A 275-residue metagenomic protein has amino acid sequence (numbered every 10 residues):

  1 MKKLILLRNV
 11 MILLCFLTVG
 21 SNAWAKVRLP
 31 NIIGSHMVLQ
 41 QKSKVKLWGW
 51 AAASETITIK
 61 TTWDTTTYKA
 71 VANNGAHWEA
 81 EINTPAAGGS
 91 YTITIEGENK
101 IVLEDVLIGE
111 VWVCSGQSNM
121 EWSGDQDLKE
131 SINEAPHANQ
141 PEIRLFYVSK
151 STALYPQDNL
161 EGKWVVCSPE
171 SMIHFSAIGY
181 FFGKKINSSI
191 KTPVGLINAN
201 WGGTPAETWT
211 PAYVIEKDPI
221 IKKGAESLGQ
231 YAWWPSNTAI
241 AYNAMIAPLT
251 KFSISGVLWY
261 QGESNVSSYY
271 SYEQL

Functional and structural regions predicted by a protein language model:
M1-R28: Bacterial Sec-dependent N-terminal signal peptides
W24-L275: Cell-envelope and extracellular/periplasmic
